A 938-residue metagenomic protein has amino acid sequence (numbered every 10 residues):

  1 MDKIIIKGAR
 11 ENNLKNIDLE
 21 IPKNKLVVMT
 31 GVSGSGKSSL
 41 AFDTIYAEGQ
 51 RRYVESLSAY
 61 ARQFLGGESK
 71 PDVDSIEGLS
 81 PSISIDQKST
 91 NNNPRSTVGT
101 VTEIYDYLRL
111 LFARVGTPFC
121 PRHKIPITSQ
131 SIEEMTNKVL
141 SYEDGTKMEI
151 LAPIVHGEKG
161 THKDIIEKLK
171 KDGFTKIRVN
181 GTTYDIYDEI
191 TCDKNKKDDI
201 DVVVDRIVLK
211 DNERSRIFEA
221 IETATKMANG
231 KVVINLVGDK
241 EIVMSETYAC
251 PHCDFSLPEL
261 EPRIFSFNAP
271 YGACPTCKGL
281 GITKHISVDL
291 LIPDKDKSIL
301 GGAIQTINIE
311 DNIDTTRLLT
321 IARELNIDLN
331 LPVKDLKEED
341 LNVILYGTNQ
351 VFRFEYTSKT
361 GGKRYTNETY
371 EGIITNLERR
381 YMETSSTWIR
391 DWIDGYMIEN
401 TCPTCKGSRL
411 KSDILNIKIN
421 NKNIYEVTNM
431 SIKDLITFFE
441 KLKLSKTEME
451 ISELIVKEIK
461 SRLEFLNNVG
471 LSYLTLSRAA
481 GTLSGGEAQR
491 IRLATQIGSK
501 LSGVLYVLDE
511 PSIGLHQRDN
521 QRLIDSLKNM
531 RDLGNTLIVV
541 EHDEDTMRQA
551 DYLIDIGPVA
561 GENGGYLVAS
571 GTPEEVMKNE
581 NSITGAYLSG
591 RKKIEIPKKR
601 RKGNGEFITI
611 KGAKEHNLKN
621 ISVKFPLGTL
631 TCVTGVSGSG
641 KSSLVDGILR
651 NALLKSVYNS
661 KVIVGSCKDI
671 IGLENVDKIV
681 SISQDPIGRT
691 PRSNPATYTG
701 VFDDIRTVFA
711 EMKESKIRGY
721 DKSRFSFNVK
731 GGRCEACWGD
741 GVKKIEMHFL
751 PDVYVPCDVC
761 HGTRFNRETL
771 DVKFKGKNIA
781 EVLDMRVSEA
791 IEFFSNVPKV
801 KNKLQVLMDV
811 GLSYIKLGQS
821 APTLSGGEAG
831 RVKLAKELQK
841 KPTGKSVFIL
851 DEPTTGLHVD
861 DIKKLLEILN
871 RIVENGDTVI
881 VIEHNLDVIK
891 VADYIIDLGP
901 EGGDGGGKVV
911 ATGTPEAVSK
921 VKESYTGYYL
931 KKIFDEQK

Functional and structural regions predicted by a protein language model:
M1-K938: Conserved phosphate-binding elements of NTP-dependent enzyme cores
